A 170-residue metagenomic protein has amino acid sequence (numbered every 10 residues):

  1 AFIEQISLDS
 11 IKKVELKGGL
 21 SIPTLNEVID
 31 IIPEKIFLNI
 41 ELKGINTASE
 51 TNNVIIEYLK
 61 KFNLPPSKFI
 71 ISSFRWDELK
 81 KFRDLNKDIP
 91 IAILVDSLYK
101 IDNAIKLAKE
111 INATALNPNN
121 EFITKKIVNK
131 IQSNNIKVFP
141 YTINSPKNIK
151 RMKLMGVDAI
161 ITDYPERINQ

Functional and structural regions predicted by a protein language model:
A1-E34, K43, I93-L94: An active-site metal/cofactor-coordinating segment within enzyme catalytic domains
Q5, I32-P33, N63, L85 (+2 more regions): Alpha-helix termination/capping residues and helix-transition junctions
I11, V28, I40, I71 (+6 more regions): Conserved, mostly hydrophobic/aromatic
K17-L25, A92-Q170: C-terminal active-site rim and adjoining tail of enzyme catalytic domains
K35, Y58-P66, L85-I89, S133-N134: Short helix-capping segments at alpha-helix termini
I36-F37, P65-I70, K137, G156-D158: Short active-site oxyanion
A48-K60, E78-K87, D102-K106: Distinct, well-ordered alpha-helical segments
I71-S72, I89-L94: Active-site-adjacent structural elements that line small-molecule/cofactor binding pockets in enzymes
